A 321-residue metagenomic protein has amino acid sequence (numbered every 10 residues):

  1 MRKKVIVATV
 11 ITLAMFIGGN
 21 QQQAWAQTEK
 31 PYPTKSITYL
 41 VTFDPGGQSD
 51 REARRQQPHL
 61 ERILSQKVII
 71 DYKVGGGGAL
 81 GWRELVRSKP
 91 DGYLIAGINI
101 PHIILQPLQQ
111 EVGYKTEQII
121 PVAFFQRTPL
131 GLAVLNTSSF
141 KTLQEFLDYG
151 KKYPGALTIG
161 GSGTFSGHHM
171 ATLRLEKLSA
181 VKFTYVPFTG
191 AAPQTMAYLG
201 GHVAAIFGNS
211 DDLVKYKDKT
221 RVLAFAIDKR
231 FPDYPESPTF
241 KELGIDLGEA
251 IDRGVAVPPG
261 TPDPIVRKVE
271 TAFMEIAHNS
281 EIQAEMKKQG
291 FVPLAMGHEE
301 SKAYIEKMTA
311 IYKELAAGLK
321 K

Functional and structural regions predicted by a protein language model:
M1-T34: Short, low-complexity disordered leader/linker segments with a strong preference for bacterial N-terminal type II
A26-Q118, A156, T164, K177-F207 (+4 more regions): N-terminal (or domain-start) structured segment
T34-S36, K177-F183, D263-K321: An extracytoplasmic/periplasmic, membrane-proximal ligand-sensing/linker region
L60, E84-Y93, P107-T189, P193 (+3 more regions): Hinge/capping helix and adjacent helix->loop/strand transition within the periplasmic-binding protein
N99-I100, N136, N209-D211, I227 (+1 more regions): Short secondary-structure boundary segments
Q106, P232-T239: Short, charged, surface-exposed secondary-structure boundary motifs
I120, T220-P232: Conserved helix-loop-beta element of the AMP-binding
Q144-L147, T195, L199, F207 (+6 more regions): Non-transmembrane alpha-helical segments in soluble domains of secreted/periplasmic/extracellular proteins
